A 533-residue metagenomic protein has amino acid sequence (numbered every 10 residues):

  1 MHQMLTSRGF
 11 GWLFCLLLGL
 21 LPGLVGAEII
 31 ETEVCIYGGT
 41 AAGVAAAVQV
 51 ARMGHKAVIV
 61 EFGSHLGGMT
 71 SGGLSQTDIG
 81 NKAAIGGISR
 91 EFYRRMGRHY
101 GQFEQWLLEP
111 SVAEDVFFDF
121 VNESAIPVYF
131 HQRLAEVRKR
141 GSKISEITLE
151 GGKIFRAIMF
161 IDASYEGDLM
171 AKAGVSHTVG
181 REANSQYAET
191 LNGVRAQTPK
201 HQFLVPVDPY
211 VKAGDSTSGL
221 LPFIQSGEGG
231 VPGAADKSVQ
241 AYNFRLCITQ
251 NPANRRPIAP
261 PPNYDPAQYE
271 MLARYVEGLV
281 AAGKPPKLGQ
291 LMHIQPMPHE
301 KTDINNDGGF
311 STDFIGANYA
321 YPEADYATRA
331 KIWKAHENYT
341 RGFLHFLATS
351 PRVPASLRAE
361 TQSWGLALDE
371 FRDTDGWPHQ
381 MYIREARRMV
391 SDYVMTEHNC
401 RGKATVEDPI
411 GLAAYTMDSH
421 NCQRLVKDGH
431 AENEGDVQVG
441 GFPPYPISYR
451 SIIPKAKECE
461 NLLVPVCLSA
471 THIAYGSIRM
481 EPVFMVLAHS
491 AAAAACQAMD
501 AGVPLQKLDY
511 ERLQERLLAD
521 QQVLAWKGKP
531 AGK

Functional and structural regions predicted by a protein language model:
M1-L13: Bacterial N-terminal signal peptides that target proteins for export
G11-G23: Bacterial N-terminal signal peptides
V25-A27: Boundary at the C-terminal end of the N-terminal hydrophobic targeting segment
I29-T40: Beta1/beta-strand and adjacent pyrophosphate-binding region of the FAD-binding site in flavoprotein oxidoreductases
G43: N-terminal Rossmann-fold NAD(P) dinucleotide-binding loop
H55-K56, E61-R140, T178, Q186-A188: Conserved N-terminal/central alpha/beta ligand/cofactor-binding core
R138-I154: Conserved beta-strand-loop-beta-strand element in the redox core of flavoprotein oxidoreductases
K153-M159, A163-K533: Flavin (FAD/FMN)-binding glycine-rich loop and adjacent Rossmann-like elements that form
